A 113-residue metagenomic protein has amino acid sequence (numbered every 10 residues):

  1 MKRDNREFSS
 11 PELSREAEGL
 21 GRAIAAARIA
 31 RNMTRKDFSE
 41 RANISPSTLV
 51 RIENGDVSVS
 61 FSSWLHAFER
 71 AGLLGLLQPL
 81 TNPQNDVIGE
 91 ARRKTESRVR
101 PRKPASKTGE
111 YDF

Functional and structural regions predicted by a protein language model:
N5-A30: A short, Lys/Arg-rich alpha-helix, primarily the initiator
N32-V50: Short alpha-helical DNA-recognition segment
S45, D56, A71, Q84-N85: The DNA-recognition helices of helix-turn-helix-type DNA-binding domains
D56-R70: Short, basic-rich loop-to-helix N-cap that marks the start of a DNA-contacting helix
Q78-F113: Short, charged recognition helix plus adjacent turn of helix-turn-helix-like nucleic-acid-binding domains
